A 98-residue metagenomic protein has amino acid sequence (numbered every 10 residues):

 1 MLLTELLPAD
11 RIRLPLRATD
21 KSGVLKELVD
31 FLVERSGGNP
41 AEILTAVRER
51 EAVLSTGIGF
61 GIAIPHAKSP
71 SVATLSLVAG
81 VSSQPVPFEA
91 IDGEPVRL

Functional and structural regions predicted by a protein language model:
M1-L98: Cytosolic covalent-transfer regions centered on His/Cys nucleophiles that carry phosphoryl or persulfide groups
